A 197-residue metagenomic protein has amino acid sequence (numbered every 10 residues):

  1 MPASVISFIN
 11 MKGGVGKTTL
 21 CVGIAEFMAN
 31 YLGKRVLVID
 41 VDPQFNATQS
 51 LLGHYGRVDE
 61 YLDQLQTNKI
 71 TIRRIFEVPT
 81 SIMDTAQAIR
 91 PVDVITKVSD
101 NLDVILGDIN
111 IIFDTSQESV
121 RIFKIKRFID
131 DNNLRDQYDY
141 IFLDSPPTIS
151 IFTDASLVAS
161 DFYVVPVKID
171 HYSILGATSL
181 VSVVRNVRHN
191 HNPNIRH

Functional and structural regions predicted by a protein language model:
M1-H197: P-loop NTP-binding core
